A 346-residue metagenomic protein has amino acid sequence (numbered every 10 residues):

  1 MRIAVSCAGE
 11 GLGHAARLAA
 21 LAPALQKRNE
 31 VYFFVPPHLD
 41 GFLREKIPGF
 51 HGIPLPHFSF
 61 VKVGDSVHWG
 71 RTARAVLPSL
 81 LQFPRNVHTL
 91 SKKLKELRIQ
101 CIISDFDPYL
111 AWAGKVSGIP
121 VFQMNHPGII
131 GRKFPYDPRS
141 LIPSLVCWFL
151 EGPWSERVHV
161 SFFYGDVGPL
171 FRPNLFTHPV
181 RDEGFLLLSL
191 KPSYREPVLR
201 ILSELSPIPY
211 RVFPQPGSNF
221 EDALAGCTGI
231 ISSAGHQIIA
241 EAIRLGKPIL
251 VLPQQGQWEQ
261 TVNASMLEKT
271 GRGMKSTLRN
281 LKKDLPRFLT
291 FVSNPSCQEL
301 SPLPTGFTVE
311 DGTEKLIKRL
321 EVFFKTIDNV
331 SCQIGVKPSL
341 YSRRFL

Functional and structural regions predicted by a protein language model:
S6-A19: A short, glycine/small-residue-rich beta-strand->loop->alpha-helix junction that serves as a flexible
A8-G9, Y32-L81: Conserved nucleotide-sugar phosphate-binding/catalytic loop shared by glycosyltransferases and other
W69-C101: Conserved nucleotide-sugar donor-binding subdomain of glycosyltransferases
S91-L145: Conserved nucleotide-sugar donor-interacting segment of glycosyltransferase catalytic cores, predominantly GT-B
R132-R195, P214, N219-D222, R343: A nucleotide-sugar donor-handling region in carbohydrate enzymes
R211-L245, Q255: Donor nucleotide-activated moiety binding/catalytic core segment of transferases that use nucleotide-activated donors
I239-R287, F291: Catalytic binding pocket for nucleotide-activated donors in carbohydrate/polymer assembly enzymes
R287-L346: C-terminal amphipathic helix plus adjacent low-complexity, charged tail appended to glycosyltransferase catalytic
